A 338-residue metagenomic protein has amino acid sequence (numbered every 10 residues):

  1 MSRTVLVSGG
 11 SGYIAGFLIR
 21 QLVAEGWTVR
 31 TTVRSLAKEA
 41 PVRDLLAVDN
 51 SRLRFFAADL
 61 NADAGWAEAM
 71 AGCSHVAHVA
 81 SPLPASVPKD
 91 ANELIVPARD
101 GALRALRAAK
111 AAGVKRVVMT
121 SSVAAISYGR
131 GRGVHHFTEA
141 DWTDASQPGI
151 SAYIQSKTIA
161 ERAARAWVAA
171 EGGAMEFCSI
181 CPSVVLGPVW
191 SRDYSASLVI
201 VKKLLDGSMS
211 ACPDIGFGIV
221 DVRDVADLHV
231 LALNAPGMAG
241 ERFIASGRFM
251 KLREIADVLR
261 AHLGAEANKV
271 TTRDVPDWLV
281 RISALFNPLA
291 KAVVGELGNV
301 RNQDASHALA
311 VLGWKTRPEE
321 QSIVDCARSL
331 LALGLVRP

Functional and structural regions predicted by a protein language model:
R3-W27: N-terminal Rossmann NAD(P)H-binding glycine-rich loop of SDR-like oxidoreductase domains
L36-P41, L46-D100: NAD(P)H-binding glycine-rich loop region in Rossmannoid oxidoreductase-like domains and their noncatalytic homologs
H78, P82, V87-Y153: Conserved Rossmann-fold NAD(P)-dependent oxidoreductase catalytic core, especially the SDR/UDP-sugar
V87-P88, D144-I150, S191-R192, L198-V220 (+1 more regions): A conserved pocket-lining segment of Rossmann-fold NAD(P)-dependent short-chain dehydrogenase/reductase
Q147-F177: Active-site Tyr-X1-5-Lys
G172-M175, G187-V199, A232-F243: Glycine/proline-rich active-site loop of Rossmann-fold NAD(P)-dependent oxidoreductases
L228-A292, A310, E319-P338: Mid/C-terminal beta-alpha module of Rossmann-like enzyme folds, strongest in SDR-family dehydrogenases/epimerases
